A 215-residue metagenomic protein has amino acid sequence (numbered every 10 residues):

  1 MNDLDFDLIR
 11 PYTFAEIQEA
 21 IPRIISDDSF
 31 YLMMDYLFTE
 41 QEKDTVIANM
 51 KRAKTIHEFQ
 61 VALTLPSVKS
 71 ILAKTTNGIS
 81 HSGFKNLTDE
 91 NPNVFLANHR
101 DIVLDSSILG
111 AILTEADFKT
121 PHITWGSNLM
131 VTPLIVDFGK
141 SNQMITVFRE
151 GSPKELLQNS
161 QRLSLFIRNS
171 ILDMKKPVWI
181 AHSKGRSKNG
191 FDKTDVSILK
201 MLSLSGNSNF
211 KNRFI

Functional and structural regions predicted by a protein language model:
M1-N93, H99-G110, T114, Q143: Membrane-anchoring hydrophobic helices of lipid-metabolizing enzymes
K74-I215: Soluble catalytic domains of membrane acyltransferases
